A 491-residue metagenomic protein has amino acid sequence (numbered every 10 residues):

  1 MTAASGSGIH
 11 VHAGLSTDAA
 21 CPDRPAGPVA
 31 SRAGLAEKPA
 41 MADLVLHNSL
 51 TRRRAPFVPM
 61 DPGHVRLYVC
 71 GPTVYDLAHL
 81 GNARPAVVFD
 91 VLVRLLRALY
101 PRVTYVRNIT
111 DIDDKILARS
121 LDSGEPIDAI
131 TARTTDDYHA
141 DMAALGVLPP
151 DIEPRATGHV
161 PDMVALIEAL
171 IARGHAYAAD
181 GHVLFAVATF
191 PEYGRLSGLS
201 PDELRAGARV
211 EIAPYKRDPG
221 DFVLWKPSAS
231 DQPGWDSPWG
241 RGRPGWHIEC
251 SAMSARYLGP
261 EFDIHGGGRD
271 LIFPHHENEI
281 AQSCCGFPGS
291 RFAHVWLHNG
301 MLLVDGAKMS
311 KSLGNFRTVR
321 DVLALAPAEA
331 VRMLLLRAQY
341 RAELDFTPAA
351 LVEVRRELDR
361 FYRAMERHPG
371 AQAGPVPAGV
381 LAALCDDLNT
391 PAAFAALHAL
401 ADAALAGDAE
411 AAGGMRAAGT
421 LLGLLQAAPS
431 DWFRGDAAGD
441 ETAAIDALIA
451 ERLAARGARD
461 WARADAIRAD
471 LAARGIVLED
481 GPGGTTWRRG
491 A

Functional and structural regions predicted by a protein language model:
M1-H12: Extreme N-terminal basic, low-complexity initiation segments that serve as generic localization/processing leaders
L35-Y75, D90, L99, A140 (+1 more regions): Alpha-helical recognition segments enriched in aromatics with Gly/Pro capping that present substrate-recognition
M41, K308-S310, G314-A491: Structural preference for alpha-helix termini/caps and helix-kink/transition segments
T51, M60-G146, W487: N-terminal, positively charged nucleic-acid-binding surface of large information/translation enzymes
I109-D114, T135-Y138, L148-M163, G181-F190: Short, glycine/charge-rich beta-strand/loop segments that flank catalytic centers and engage negatively charged groups
P150-P154, H265-G267, L405, A409: Short catalytic-loop micro-motif centered on adjacent basic/acidic residues
